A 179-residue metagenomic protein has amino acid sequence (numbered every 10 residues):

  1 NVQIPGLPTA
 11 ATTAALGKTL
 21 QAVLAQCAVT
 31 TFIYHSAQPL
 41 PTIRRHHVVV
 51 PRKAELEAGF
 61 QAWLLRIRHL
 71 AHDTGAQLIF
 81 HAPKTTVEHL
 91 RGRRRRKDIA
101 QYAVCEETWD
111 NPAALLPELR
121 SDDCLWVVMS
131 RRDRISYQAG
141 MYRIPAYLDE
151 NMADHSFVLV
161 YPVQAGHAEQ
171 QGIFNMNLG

Functional and structural regions predicted by a protein language model:
N1-L119, W126-V127, D133: Structured cytosolic domains appended to multi-pass membrane proteins
N1-Q3, I99-F157, P162-G179: Structural beta-alpha unit
